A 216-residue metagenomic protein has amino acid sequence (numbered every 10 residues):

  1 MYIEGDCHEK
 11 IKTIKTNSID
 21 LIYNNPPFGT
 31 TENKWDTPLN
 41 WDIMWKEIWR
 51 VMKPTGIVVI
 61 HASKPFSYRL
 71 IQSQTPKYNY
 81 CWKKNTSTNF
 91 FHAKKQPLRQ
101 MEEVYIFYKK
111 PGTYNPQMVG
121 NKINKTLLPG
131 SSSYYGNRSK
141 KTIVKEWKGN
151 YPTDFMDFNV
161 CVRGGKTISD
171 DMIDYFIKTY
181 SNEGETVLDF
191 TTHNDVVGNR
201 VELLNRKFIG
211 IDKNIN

Functional and structural regions predicted by a protein language model:
M1-N216: Core catalytic lobe of class I
